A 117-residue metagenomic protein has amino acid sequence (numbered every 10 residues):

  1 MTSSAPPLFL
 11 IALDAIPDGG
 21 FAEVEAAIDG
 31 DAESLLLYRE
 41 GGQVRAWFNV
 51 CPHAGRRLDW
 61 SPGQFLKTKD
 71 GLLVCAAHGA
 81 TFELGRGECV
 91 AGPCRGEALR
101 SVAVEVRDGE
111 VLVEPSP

Functional and structural regions predicted by a protein language model:
M1-K69, E83-L84, A98-P117: N-terminal pre-ligand scaffold of iron-sulfur
C51, C75-H78: Short cysteine clusters
V90, C94: Conserved catalytic-core motifs of GNAT/GCN5-like acyltransferases
